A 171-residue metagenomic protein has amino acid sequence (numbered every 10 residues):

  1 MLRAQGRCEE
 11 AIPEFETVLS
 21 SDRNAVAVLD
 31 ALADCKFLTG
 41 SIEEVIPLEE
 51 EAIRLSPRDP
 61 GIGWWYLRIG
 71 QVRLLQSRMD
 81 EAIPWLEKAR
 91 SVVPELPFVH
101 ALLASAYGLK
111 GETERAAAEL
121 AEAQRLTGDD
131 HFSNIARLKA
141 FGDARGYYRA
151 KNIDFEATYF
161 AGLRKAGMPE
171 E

Functional and structural regions predicted by a protein language model:
R7-E171: Alpha-helical protein-protein interaction modules
